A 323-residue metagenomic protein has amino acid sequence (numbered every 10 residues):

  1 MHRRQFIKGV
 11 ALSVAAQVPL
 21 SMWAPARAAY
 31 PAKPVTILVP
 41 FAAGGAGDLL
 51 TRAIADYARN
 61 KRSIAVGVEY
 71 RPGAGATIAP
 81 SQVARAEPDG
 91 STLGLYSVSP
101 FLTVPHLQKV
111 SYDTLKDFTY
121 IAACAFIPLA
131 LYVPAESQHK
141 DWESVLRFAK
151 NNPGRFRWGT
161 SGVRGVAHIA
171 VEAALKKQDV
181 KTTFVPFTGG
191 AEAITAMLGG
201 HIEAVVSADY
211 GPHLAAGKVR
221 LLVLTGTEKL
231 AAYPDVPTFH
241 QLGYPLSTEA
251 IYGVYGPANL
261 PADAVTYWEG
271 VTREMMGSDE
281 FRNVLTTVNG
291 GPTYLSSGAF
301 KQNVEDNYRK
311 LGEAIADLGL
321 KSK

Functional and structural regions predicted by a protein language model:
M1-Q5, V10, V14-Y30: N-terminal twin-arginine translocation
R3-R4, R52, Y70-R71, A122 (+4 more regions): Short, cationic motifs built from Arg/Lys/His that form the positively charged side of catalytic pockets
R27-D117, R155, V163, A167 (+4 more regions): N-terminal (or domain-start) structured segment
A32-P34, K176-T182, A262-K323: An extracytoplasmic/periplasmic, membrane-proximal ligand-sensing/linker region
R85-S91, H106-T188, E192, F239 (+1 more regions): Hinge/capping helix and adjacent helix->loop/strand transition within the periplasmic-binding protein
S99-K109, L175-K177, A204-P234, G312: A ligand-binding cleft/hinge motif common to bilobed small-molecule-binding domains
D113-A123, K181-V185, G211-P212, A216-S247 (+1 more regions): Short beta-strand->loop
